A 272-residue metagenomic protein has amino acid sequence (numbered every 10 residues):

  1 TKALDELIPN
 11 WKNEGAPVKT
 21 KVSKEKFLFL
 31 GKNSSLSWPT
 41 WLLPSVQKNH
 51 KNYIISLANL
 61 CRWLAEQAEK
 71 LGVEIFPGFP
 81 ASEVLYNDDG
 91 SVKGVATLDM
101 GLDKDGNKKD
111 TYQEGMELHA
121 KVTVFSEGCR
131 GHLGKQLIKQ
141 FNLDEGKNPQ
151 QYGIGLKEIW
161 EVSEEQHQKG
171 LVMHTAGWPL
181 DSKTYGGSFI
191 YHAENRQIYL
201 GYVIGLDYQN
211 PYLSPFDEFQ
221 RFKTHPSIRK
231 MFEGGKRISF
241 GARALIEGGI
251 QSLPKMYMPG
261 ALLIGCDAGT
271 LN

Functional and structural regions predicted by a protein language model:
T1-S34: N-terminal FAD cofactor-binding segment of flavoenzymes
N13, K104-K109, K236, A244-L245: Domain-scale detector for complete catalytic domains at protein termini or as standalone homologs
K19-K21, P179-T184, A244-L245: A short catalytic or substrate-binding loop motif that flags glycine-/basic-rich loops and adjacent residues that bind
K24, Y185-S188, M258-G260: Short glycine-rich loop/turn motifs
L36-L57, E66, G94, V203-G205: Helix-loop-beta segment of a Rossmann-like dinucleotide-binding subdomain
A58, R62-W63, Q67-M231, G269-T270: Predominantly flavin-linked oxidoreductase catalytic cores and closely associated redox partners
K230-G241: Flexible, glycine/charged-enriched surface loops at secondary-structure junctions
A242-L271: FAD-binding beta-loop-beta segment adjacent to the flavin cofactor pocket
